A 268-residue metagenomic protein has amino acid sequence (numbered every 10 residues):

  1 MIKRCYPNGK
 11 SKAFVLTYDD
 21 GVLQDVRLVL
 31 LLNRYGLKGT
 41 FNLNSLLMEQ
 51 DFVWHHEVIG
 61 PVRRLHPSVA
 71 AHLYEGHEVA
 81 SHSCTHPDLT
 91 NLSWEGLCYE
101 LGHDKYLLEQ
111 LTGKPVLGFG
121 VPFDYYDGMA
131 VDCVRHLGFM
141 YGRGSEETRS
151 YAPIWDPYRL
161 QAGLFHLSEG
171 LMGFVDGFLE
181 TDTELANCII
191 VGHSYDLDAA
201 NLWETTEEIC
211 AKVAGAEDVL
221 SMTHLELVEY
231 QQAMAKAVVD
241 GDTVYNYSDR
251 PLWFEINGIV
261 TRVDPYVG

Functional and structural regions predicted by a protein language model:
M1-Q24: Boundary/entry segment of secreted carbohydrate-active catalytic domains
M1-Y6, R34, E109, Y141-A152 (+1 more regions): C-terminal domain-boundary segment and adjacent tail
T17-Y18, A80, V191, S221: Generic enzyme active-site microenvironment
D20-L23, P122-Y126, H166-L167: Short beta->alpha connector loops
R27-L31, M129-C133, T205-I209: A short acidic, amphipathic alpha-helical/loop segment
N33-M140, E146-L160, L185-S194: Metal-dependent polysaccharide deacetylase catalytic core of the NodB/CE4 family, i.e., the active-site-bearing domain
W94-Y99, M172, A200-W203: Non-membrane alpha-helical structural segments and their capping/turn regions in soluble enzymes
L111-T112, D132, H136-S145, L167-L185 (+1 more regions): Catalytic-core region of carbohydrate-active enzymes that cleave or remodel glycosidic bonds
